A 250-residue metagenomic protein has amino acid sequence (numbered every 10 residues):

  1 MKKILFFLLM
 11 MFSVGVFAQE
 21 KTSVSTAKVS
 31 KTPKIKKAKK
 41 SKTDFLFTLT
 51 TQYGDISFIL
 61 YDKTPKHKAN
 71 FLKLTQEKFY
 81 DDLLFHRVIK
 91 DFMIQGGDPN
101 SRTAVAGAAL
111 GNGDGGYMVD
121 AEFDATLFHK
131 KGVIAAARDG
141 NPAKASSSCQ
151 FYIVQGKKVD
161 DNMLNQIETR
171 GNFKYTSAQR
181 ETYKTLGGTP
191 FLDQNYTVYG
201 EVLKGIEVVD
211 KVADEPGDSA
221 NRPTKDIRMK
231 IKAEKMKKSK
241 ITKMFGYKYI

Functional and structural regions predicted by a protein language model:
M1-K21: Bacterial Sec-dependent N-terminal signal peptides
Q19-I250: Cyclophilin-like peptidyl-prolyl cis-trans isomerases
